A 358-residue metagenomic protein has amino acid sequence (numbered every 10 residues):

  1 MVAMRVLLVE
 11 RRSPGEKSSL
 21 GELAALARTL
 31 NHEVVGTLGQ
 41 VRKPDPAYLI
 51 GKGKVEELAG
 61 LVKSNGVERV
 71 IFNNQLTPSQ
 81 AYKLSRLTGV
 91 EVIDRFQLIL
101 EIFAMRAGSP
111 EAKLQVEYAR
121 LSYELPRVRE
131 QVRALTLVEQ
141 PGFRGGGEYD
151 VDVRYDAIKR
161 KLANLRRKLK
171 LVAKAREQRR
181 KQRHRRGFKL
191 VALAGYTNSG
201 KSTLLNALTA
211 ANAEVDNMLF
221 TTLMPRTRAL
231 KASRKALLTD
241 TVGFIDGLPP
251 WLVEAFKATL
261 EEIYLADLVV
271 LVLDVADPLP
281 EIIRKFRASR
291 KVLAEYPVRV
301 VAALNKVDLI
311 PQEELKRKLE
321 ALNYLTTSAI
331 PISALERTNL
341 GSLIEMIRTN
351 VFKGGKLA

Functional and structural regions predicted by a protein language model:
M1-E101: N-terminal accessory targeting/assembly segments
R11-S13, Q40-A47, T241, V272-D277 (+2 more regions): G-domain G4 guanine-recognition motif of GTPases
P14, D45-P46, R106, N212 (+2 more regions): Flexible beta-alpha connector loops of hexameric P-loop NTPases
E22-L26, A59-G60, L76-R86, K257-T327: Conserved C-terminal guanine-recognition region of P-loop GTPase G domains, centered on the G4
A47-Y48, P78-K83, L100-F103, I245-G247 (+3 more regions): Switch/connector loops and helix/strand junctions flanking conserved nucleotide-binding motifs in nucleotide-processing
E91-M105, E111-Q140, D308-A358: Canonical P-loop GTPase G-domain recognition
L135-L252, I263-L265: Conserved G1/Walker A P-loop phosphate-binding module
